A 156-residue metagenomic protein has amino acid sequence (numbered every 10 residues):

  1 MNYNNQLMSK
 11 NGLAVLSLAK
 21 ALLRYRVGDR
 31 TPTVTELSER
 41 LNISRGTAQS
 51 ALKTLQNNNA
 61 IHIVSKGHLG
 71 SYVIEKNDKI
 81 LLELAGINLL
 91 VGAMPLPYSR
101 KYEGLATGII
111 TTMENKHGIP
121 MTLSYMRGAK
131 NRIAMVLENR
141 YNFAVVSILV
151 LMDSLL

Functional and structural regions predicted by a protein language model:
M1-T33: Extreme N-terminal segment that seeds HTH/winged-HTH DNA-binding domains in transcriptional regulators
L7, L52-T54, N142: Secondary-structure boundary/capping micro-motif
N11, V27, S44, Y102 (+1 more regions): Charged, low-complexity surface patches
L18, A51, A106-I110: Hydrophobic residues within alpha-helices that form the first helical element adjacent to the glycine-rich loop
D29-S65: N-terminal helix-turn-helix
Q56-Y102: HTH-adjacent hinge/linker in prokaryotic transcriptional regulators
L90-L156: Mid-protein regulatory/catalytic core that forms ligand/cofactor-binding pockets and protein-protein interaction
